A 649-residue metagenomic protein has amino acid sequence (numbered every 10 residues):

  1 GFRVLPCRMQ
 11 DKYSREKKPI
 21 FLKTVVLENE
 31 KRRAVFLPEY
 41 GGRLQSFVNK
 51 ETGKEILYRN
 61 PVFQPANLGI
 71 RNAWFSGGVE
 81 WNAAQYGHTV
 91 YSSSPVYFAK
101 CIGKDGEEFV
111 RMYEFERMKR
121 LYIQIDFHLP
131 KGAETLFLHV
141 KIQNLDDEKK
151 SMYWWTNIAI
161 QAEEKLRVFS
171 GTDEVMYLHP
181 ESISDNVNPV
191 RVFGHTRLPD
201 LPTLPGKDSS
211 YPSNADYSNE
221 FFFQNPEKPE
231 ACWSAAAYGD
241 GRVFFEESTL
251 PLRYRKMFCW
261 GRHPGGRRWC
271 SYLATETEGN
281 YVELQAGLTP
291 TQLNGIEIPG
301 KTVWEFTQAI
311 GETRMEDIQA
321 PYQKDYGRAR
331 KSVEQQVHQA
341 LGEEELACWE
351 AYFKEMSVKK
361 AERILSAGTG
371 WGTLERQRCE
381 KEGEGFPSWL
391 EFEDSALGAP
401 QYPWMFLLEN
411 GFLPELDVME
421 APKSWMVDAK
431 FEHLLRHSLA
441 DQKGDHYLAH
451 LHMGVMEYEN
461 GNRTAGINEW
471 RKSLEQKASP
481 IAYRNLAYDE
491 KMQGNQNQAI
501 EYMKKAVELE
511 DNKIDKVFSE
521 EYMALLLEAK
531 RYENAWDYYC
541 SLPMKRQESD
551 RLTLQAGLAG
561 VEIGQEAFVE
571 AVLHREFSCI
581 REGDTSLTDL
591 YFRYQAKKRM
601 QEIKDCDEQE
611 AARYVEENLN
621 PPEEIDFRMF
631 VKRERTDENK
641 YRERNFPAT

Functional and structural regions predicted by a protein language model:
G1-P19, K23-E28, S76-T135, E163-K165 (+1 more regions): Extended, loop-rich substrate-binding clefts of extracytoplasmic carbohydrate-active enzymes
V4, L22-E28, R32-P95: Acidic-aromatic substrate-binding/catalytic surfaces of carbohydrate-active enzymes
S14-E16, A34-T52, M112-E164, F306-Q308: Acidic, contiguous internal or C-terminal segments within carbohydrate-active enzymes that form a structured patch used
V25-E28, A34-V35, E39, R43-S46 (+5 more regions): A contiguous, surface-exposed recognition patch within enzymatic or periplasmic domains that forms
V25-E30, A34-F36, A99-K100, V140 (+1 more regions): Short Pro-Gly-centered flexible turn/kink motifs
